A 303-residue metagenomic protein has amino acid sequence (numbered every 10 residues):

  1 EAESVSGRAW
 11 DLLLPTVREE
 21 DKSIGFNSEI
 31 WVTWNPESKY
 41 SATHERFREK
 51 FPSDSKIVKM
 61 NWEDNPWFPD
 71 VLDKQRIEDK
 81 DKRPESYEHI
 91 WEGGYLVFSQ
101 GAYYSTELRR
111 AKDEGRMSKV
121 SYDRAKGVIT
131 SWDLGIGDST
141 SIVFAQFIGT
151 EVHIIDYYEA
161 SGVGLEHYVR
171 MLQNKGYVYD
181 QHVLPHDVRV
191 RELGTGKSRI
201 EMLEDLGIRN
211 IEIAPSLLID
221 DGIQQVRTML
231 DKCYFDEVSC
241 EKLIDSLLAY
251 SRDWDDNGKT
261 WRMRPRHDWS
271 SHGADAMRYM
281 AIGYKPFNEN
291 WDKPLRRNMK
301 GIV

Functional and structural regions predicted by a protein language model:
E1: Walker B catalytic acidic pair
S4-D81: ASCE P-loop NTPase helicase motor core
N27, A125, Y177-D180: A general structural motif
T33, M60, W91-E92, I142 (+3 more regions): A residue-level signal for conserved active-site and pocket-lining positions in enzyme catalytic cores
P66-L134: ATPase catalytic-site recognition across NTP-hydrolyzing enzymes
I136-T140: Short, flexible loop/turn motifs enriched in small residues
V143-P265, F287-N288, D292, R297-V303: Mg2+-dependent endonuclease catalytic cores in nucleic-acid-processing enzymes, primarily RNase H-like
H267-N288: Acidic, Mg2+-coordinating catalytic module of metal-dependent nucleases/exonucleases that use a two-metal-ion mechanism
